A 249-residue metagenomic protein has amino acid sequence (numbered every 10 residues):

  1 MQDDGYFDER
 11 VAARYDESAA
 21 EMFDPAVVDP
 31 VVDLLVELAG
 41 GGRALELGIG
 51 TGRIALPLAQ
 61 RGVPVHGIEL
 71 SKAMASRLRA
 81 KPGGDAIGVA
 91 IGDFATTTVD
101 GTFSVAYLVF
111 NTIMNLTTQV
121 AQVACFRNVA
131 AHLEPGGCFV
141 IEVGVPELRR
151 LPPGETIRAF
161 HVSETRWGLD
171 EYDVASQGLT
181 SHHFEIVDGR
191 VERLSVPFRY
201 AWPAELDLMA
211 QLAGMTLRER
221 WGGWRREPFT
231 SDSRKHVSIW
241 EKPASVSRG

Functional and structural regions predicted by a protein language model:
M1-A39: Conserved class I S-adenosyl-L-methionine
G41-G50: Conserved class I S-adenosyl-L-methionine
T51-T96: Class I SAM-dependent methyltransferase SAM/SAH-binding core
T97-V105: A short acidic, Gly/Pro-enriched loop at the edge of an enzyme's catalytic core that lines a small-molecule cofactor
S104-V120: A short SAM/SAH-binding and catalytic strip from SAM-dependent methyltransferases
V123-P135: A short glycine-rich, Lys/Arg-flanked "PGG" loop and its adjoining helix->strand segment in the class I
V140-Q211: SAM-dependent methyltransferase
P203-G249: C-terminal lobe and adjacent flexible extensions of AdoMet/dcAdoMet transferase-like proteins
